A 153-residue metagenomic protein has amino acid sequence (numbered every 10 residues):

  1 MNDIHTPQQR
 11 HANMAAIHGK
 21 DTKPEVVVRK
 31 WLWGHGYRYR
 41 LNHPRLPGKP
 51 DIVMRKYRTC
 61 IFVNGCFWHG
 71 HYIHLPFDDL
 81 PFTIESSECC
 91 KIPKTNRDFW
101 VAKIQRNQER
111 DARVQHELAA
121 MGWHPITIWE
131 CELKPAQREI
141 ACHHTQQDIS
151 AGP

Functional and structural regions predicted by a protein language model:
M1-T127, C131-P153: Nucleic-acid endo/exonuclease domains
